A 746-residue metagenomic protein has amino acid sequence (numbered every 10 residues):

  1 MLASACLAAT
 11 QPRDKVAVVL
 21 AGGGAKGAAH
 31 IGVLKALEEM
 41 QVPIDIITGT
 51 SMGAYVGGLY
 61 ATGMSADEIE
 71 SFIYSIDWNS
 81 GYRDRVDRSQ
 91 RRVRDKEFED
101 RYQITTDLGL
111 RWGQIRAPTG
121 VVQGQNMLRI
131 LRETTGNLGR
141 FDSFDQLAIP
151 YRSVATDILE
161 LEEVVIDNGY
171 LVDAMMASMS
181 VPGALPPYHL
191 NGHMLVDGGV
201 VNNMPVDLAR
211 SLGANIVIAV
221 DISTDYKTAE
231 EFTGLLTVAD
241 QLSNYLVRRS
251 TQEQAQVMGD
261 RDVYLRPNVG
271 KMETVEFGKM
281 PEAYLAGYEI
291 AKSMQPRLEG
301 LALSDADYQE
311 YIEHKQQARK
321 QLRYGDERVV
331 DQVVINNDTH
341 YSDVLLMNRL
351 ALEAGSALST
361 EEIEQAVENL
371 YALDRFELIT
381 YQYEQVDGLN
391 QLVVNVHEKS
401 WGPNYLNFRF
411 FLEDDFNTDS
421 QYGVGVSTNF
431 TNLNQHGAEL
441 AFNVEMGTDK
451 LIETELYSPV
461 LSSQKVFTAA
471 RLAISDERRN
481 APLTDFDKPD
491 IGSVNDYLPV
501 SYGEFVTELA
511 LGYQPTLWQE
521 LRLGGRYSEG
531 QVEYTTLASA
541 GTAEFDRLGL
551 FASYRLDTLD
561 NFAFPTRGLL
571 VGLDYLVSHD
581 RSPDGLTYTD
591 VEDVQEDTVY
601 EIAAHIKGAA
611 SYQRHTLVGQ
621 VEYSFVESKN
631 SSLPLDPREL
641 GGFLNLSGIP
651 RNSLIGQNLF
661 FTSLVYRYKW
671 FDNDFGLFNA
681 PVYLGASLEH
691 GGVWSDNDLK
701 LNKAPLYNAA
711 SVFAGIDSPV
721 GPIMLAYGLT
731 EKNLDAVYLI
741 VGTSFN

Functional and structural regions predicted by a protein language model:
M1-A9: Hydrophobic h-region of N-terminal signal peptides that target proteins for export in Gram-negative bacteria
A8-T50, G58-Q385, E398-S400: Patatin-like phospholipase
A155-D157, P267, N337-T339, V396-S400 (+8 more regions): Flexible glycine-/small-residue-rich
L352-A357, E361, V693-N697, L701-A704 (+1 more regions): C-terminal soluble interaction/assembly domains
E361, A366, L378-L559, R638-L640 (+1 more regions): Gram-negative/organellar outer-membrane beta-barrel architecture
Y405-D415, F442, R547-V682, L688 (+3 more regions): C-terminal outer-membrane beta-barrel translocator/porin domains of Gram-negative envelope proteins and their
S420-V424, T448-I452, S501-T507, E544-L550 (+9 more regions): Residues that define the transmembrane beta-barrel architecture of outer-membrane proteins
